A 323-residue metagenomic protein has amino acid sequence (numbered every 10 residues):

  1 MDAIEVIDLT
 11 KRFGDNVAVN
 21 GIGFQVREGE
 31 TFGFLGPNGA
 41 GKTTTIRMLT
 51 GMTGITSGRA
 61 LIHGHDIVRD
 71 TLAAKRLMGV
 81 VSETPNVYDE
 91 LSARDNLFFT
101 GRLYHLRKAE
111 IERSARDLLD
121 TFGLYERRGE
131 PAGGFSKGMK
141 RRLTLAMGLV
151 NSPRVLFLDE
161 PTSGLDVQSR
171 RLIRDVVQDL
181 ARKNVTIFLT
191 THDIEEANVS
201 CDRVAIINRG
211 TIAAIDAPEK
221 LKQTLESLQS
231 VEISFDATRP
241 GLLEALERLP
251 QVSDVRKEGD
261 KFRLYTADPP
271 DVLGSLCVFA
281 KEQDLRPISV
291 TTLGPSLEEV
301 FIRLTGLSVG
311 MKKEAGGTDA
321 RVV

Functional and structural regions predicted by a protein language model:
D2-V6, K11-A214: ABC transporter nucleotide-binding domains
I67, D236-T238, P269, L293-G294: Short beta->alpha junction loops/turns
L124, Q251-R256, R286-T291: A short linear hydrophobic-aromatic micro-motif
R174-A267: ABC transporter nucleotide-binding domain
D268-V323: C-terminal coupling/interaction segments
